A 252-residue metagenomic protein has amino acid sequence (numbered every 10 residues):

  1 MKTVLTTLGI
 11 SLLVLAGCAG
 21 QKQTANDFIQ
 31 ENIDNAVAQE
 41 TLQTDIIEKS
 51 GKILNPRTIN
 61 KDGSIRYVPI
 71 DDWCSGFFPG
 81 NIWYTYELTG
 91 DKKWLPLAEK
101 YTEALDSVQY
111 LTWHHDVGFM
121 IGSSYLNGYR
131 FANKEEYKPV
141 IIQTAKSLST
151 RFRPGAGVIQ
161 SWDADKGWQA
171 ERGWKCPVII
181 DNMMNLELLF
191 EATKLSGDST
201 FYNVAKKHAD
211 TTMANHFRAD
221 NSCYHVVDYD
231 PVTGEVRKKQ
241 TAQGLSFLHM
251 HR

Functional and structural regions predicted by a protein language model:
M1-D27: Bacterial Sec-dependent N-terminal signal peptides
K22-R252: Glycan-recognition and catalytic cores of secretory/periplasmic carbohydrate-active enzymes
